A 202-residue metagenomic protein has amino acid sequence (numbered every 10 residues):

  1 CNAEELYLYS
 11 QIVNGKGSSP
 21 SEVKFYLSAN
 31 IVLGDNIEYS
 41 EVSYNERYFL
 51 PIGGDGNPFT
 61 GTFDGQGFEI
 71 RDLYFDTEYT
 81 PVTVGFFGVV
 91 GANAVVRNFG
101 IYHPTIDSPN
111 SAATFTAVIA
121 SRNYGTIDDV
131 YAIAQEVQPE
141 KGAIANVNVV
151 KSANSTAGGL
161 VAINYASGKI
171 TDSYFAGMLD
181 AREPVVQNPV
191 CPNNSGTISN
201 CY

Functional and structural regions predicted by a protein language model:
C1-Y202: Surface-exposed repetitive/solenoidal architectures
